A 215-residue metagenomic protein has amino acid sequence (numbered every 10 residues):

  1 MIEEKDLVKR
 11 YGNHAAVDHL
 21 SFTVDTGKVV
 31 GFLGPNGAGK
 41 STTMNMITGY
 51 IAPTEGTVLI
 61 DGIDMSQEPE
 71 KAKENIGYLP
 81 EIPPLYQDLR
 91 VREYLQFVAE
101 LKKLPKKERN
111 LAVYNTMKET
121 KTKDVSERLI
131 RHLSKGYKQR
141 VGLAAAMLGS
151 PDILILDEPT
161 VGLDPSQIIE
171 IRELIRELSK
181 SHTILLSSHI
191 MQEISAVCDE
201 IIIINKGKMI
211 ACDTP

Functional and structural regions predicted by a protein language model:
I2-E4, K9-N205, I210-A211: ABC transporter nucleotide-binding domains
